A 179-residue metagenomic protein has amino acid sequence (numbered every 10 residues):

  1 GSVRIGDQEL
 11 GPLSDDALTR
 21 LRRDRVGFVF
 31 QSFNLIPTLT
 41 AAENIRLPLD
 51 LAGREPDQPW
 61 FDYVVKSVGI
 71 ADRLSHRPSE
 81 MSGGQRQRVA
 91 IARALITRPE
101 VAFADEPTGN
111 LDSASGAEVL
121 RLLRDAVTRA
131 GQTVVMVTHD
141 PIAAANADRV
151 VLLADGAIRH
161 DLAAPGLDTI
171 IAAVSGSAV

Functional and structural regions predicted by a protein language model:
G1-A147, L153: ABC family nucleotide-binding domain
A157-V179: Conserved beta-strand-loop-alpha-helix hinge in the C-terminal portion of ABC ATPase nucleotide-binding domains
